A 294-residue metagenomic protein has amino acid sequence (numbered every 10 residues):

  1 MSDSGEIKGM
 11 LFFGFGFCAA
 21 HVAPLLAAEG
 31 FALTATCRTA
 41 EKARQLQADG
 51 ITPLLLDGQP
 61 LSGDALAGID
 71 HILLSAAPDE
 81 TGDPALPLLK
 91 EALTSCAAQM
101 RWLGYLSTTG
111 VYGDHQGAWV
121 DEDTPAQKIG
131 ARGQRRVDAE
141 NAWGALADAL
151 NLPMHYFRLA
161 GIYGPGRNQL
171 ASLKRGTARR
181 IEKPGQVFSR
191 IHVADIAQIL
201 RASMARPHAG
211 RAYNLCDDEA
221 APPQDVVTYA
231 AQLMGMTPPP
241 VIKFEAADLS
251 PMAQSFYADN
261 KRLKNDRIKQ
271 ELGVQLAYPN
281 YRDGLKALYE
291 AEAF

Functional and structural regions predicted by a protein language model:
A67-Y105: NAD(P)-cofactor binding segment of oxidoreductase domains
K90-A131: Conserved Rossmann-fold NAD(P)-dependent oxidoreductase catalytic core, especially the SDR/UDP-sugar
Q116-Y156: Catalytic helix-loop patch of NAD(P)-dependent Rossmann-fold dehydrogenases
V137, A149-L152, I162-L173, A202-Y213 (+1 more regions): Glycine/proline-rich active-site loop of Rossmann-fold NAD(P)-dependent oxidoreductases
G144-F188: NAD(P)-dependent short-chain dehydrogenase/reductase
I199, R206-A253: Mid/C-terminal beta-alpha module of Rossmann-like enzyme folds, strongest in SDR-family dehydrogenases/epimerases
T228, A247-Q275: Conserved C-terminal active-site "lid" loop/helix of NAD(P)H-dependent oxidoreductases that clamps the redox cofactor
P279-F294: Amphipathic terminal alpha-helices
